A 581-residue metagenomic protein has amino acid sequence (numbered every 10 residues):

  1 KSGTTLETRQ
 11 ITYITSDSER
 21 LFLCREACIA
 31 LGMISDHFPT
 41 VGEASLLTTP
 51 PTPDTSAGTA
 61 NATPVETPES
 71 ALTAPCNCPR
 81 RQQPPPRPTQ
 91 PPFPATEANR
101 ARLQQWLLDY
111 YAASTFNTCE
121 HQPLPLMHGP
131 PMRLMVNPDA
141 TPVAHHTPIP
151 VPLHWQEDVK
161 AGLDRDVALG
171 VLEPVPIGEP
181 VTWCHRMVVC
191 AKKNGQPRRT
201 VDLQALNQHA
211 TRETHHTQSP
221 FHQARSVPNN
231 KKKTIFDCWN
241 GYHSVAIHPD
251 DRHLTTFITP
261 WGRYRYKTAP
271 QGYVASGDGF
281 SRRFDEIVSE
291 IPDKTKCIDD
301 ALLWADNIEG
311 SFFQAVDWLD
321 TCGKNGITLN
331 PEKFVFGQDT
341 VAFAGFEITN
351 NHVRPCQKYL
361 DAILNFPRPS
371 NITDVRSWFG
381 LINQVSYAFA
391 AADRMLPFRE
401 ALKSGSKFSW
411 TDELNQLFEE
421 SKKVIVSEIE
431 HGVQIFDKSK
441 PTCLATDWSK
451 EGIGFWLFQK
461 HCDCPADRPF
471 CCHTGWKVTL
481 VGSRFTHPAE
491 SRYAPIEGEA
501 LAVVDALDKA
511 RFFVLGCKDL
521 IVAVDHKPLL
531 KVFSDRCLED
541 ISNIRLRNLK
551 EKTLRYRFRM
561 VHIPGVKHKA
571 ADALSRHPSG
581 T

Functional and structural regions predicted by a protein language model:
K1-F116, E213, R576, G580: Aspartic protease core domain of the pepsin/retropepsin superfamily
P75-H215, T295-D300, W304, F389-N415 (+1 more regions): Reverse-transcribing Pol proteins
C76, A113-A144, C190-R198, F236-Y266 (+5 more regions): Reverse-transcriptase-like RNA-dependent polymerase core
C119-P123, E173-P176, G277-D317, C322 (+3 more regions): Active-site palm subdomain of RNA-directed nucleic acid polymerases
C190-G195, N207-E213, H243-A246, S289-T328 (+4 more regions): Catalytic palm subdomain of template-directed nucleic-acid polymerases, centered on the conserved carboxylate motif
G262-G279, C462-L501, K527-C537, I544: A short, polar/acidic, helix/strand-boundary loop motif
V335-K438: C-terminal reverse transcriptase regions that engage the nucleic-acid substrate
S377, N383, R492-E499, V503-T581: RNase H-like nuclease module associated with reverse transcription
